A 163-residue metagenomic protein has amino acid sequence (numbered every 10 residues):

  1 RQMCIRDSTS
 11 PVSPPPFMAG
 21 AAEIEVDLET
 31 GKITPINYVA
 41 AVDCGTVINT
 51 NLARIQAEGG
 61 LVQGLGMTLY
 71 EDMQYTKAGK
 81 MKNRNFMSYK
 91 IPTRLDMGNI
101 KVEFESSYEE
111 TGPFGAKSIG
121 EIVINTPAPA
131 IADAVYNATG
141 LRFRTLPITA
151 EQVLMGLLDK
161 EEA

Functional and structural regions predicted by a protein language model:
Q2, R6-A163: C-terminal catalytic domains of large/alpha subunits in multi-subunit enzymes
